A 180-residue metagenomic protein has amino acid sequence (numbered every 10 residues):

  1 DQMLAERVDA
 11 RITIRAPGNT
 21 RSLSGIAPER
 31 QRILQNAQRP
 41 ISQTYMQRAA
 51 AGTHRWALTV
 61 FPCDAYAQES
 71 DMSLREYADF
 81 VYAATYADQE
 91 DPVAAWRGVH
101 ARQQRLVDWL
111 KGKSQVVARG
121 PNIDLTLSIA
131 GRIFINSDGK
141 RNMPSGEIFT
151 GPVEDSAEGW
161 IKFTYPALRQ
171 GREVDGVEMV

Functional and structural regions predicted by a protein language model:
D1-G159, P166-R169, V180: Active-site bordering "gate/hinge" segments that shape substrate access to catalytic or cofactor-binding pockets
E173-M179: Active-site and channel-lining beta-strand-loop segments that bind or position nucleotide-derived/phosphorylated
